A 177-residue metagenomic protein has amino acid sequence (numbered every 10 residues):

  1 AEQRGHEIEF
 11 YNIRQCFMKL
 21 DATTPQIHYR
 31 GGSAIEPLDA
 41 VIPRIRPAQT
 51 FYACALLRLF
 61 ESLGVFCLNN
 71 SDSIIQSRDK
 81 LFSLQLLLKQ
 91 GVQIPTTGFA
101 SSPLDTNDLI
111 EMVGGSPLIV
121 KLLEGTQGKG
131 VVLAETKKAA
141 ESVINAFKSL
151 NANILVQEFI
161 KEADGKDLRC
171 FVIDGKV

Functional and structural regions predicted by a protein language model:
A1-L68, S73, F82: ATP-binding N-terminal substructure of ATP-dependent carboxylate-amine bond-forming enzymes
H6-I13, L57-G130: A conserved helix-loop-beta module that forms one wall/lid of the active-site cleft in ATP-utilizing catalytic domains
R14, R46, L123, F159-I160 (+1 more regions): Anionic group-transfer/hydrolysis microenvironments
Q26-Y29, L84-L88, V113-G115, T136-A139 (+1 more regions): Short, hinge-like loop/turn segments at secondary-structure boundaries
S33-I35, E111-V113, L123-T126, F147-K148 (+1 more regions): Solvent-exposed alpha-helices and their adjacent loops that cap or buttress functional pockets in soluble metabolic
P47-Q49, A100-L104, K161-E162: Short beta->alpha connector loops
F51, R78, D164-G165: Residues that form or flank phosphate/diphosphate-binding pockets in enzymes that use nucleotide phosphates
V132-V177: Phosphate-binding site of ATP-dependent enzymes
